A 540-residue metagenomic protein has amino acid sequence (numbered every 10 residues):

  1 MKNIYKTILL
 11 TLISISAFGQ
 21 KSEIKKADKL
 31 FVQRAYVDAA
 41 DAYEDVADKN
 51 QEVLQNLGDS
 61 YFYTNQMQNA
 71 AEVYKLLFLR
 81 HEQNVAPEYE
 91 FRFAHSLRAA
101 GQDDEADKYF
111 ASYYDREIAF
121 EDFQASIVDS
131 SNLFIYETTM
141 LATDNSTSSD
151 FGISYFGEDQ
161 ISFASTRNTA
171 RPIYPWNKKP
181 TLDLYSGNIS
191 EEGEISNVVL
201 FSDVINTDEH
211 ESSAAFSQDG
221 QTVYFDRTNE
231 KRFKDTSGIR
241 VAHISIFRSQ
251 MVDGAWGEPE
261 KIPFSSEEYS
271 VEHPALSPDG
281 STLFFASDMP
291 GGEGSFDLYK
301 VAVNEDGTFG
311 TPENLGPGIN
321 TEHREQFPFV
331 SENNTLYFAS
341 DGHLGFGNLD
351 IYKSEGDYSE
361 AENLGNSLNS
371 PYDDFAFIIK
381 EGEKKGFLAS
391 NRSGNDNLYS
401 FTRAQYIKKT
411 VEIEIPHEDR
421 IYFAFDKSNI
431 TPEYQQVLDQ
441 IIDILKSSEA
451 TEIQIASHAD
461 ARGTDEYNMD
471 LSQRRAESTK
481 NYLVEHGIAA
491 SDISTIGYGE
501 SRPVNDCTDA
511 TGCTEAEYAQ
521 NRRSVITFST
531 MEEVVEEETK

Functional and structural regions predicted by a protein language model:
M1-I24: Bacterial Sec-dependent N-terminal signal peptides
S22, K26, D38, N56 (+7 more regions): Extracytoplasmic/secreted proteins, especially bacterial periplasmic and envelope-associated proteins
I24-S131: Alpha-helical protein-protein interaction scaffolds
Q33, R92, A99, D103-D419 (+1 more regions): Short, conserved micro-motifs composed of acidic
S149, S212, H417-I421, D426 (+3 more regions): Envelope-exposed proteins and targeting segments
S340, G345, A456-K540: Periplasmic OmpA-like peptidoglycan-binding domain that tethers envelope proteins to the cell wall
S400-E452, C513-E515, F528-K540: Periplasmic peptidoglycan-binding/tethering modules of Gram-negative envelope proteins
